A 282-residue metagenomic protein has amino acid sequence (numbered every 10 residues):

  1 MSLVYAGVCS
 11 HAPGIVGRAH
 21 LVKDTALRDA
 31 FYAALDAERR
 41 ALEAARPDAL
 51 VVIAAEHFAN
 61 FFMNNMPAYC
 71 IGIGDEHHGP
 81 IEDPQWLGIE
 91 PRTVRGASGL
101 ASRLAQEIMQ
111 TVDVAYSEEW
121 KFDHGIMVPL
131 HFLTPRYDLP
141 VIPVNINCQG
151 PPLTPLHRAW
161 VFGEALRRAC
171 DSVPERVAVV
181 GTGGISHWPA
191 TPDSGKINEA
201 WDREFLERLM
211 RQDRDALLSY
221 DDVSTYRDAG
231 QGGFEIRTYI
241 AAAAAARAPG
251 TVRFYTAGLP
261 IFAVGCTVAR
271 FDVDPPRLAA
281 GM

Functional and structural regions predicted by a protein language model:
M1-D48, M63-W160, S172, D193-M282: Flexible, D/E/H-enriched segments
H11-P13, A54-H57: Short glycine-rich, polar/acidic loop-and-turn segments at beta strand-coil junctions
D48-A54, V144, E175-G183: Beta-strand elements within well-structured catalytic alpha/beta cores of enzymes that handle phosphate/sulfate esters
E56-A59, G183-H187: Short, internal active-site loops enriched in acidic
E164-V177: Non-transmembrane, aqueous-exposed alpha-helical and coiled segments at domain scale
R176, T182-I185, K196, A216: Charged catalytic cores and adjacent phosphate/nucleic-acid-binding surfaces used for phosphate/nucleic-acid chemistry
V177, A190-P192: Short conserved catalytic/interaction loops centered on acidic-Pro-aromatic/His motifs
S186-P189, D228: Short, conserved secondary-structure transition motifs
